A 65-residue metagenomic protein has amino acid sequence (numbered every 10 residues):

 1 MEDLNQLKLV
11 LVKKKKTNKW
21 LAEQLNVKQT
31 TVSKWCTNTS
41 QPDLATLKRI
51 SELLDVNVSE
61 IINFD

Functional and structural regions predicted by a protein language model:
M1-T17: A short, Lys/Arg-rich alpha-helix, primarily the initiator
L21-A22: Short alpha-helical "recognition helix" segments of helix-turn-helix
V27-Q41: Recognition helix of helix-turn-helix/homeodomain-like DNA-binding domains that insert into the DNA major groove
C36, L54, I62-D65: DNA major-groove recognition helix of helix-turn-helix
A45-E60: DNA major-groove recognition helix of helix-turn-helix/homeodomain DNA-binding modules
